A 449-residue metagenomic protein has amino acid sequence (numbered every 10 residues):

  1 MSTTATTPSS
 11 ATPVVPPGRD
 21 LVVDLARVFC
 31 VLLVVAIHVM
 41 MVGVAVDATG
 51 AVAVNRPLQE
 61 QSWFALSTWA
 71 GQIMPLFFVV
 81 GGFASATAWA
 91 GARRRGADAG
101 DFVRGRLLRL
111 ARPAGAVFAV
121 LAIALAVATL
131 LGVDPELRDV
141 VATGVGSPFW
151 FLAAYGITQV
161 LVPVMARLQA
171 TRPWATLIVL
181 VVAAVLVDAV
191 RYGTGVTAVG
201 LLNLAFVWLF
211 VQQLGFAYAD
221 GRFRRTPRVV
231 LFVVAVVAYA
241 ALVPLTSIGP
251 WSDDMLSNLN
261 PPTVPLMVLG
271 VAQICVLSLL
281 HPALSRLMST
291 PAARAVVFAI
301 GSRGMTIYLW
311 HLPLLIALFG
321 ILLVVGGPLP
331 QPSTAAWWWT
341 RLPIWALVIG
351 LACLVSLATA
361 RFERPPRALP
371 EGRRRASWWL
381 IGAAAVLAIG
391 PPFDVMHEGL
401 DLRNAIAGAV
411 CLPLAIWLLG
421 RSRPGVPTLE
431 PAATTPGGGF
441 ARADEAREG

Functional and structural regions predicted by a protein language model:
S2-D444, E448-G449: Alpha-helical transmembrane segments and their immediate juxtamembrane cytosolic regions
